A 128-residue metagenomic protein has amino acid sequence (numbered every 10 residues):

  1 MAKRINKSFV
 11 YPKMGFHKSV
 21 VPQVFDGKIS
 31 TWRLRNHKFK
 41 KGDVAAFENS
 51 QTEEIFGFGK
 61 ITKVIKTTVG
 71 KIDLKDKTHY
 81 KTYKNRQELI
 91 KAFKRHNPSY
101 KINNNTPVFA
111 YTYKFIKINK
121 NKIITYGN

Functional and structural regions predicted by a protein language model:
A2-N128: Structured alpha/beta reader/binder surfaces that contact nucleic acids or chromatin modification marks
